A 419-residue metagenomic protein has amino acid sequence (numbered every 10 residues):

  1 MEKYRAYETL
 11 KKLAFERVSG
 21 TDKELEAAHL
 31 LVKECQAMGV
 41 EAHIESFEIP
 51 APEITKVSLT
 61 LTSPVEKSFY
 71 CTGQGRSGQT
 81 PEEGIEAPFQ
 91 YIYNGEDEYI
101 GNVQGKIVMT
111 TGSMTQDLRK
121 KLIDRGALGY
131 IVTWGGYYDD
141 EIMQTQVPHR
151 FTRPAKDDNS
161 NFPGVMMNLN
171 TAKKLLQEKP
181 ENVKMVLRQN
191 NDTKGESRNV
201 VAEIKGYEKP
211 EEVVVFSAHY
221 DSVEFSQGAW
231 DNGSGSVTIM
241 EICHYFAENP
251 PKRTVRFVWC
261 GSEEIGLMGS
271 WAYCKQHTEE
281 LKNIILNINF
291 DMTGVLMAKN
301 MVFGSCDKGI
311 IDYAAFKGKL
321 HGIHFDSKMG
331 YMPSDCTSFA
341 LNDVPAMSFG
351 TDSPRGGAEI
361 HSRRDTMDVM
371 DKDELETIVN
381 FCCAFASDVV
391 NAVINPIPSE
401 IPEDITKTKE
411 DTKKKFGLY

Functional and structural regions predicted by a protein language model:
M1-K23, M38, E45-F47, D140-M143 (+4 more regions): N-terminal capping segment at the start of a domain
E2-D22, V32-A42, I107-G112, G129 (+3 more regions): Catalytic-core environment of secreted peptidases
K3, E8-I107: Noncatalytic luminal/extracellular "stalk/propeptide" segments of secretory-pathway proteins
A14-D22, V32, V108-S113, S160-F162 (+6 more regions): Second-shell loop/turn segments in exported
F69-K156, N161, F325: Extracellular/luminal Protease-associated
C71, G75-D97, P148-A229, H244 (+2 more regions): Soluble metallo-hydrolase cores and metallopeptidase-like ectodomains found primarily in the secretory/periplasmic
H244, G356-Y419: His/Asp/Glu-rich mid-to-C-terminal helical/loop segments that flank catalytic regions of hydrolases
C260-E359: Metal-dependent peptidase/peptidase-like ectodomains
